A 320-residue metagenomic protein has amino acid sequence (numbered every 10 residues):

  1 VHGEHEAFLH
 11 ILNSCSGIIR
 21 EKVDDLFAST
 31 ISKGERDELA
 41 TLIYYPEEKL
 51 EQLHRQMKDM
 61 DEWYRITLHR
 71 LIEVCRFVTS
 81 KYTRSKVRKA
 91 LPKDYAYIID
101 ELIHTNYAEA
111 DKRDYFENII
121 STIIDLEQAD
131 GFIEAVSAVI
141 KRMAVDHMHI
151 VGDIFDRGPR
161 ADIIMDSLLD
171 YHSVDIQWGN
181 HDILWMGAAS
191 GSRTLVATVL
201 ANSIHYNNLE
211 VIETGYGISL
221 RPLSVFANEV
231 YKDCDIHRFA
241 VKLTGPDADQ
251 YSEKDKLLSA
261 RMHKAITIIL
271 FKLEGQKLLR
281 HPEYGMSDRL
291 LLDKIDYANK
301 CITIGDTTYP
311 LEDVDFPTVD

Functional and structural regions predicted by a protein language model:
V1-D320: Feature recognizes metal-dependent phosphohydrolase scaffolds
